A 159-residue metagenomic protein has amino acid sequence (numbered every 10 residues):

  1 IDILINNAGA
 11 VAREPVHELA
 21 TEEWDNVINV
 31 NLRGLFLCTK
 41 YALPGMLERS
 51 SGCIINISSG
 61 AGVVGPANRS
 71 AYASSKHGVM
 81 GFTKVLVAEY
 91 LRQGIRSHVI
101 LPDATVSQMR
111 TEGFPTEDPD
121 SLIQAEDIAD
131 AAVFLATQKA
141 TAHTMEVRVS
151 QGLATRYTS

Functional and structural regions predicted by a protein language model:
N7-A12: Conserved NAD(P)H cofactor-binding loop of Rossmann-fold oxidoreductase domains
P15-V16, E23-I28: Substrate-binding pocket helix/loop in short-chain dehydrogenase/reductase
H17, V64-S70, S121: Active-site loop immediately N-terminal to the catalytic Tyr-X3-Lys motif of short-chain dehydrogenase/reductase
T39, S75: Active-site helix of classical SDR
S59: Residue(s) in the substrate-gating loop at a strand-loop-helix junction that position the organic substrate next
V64, V85-I95: Active-site-adjacent segment of SDR/Rossmann-fold oxidoreductases
R92, V99-I100, S107, P115-Y157: C-terminal helical subdomain
